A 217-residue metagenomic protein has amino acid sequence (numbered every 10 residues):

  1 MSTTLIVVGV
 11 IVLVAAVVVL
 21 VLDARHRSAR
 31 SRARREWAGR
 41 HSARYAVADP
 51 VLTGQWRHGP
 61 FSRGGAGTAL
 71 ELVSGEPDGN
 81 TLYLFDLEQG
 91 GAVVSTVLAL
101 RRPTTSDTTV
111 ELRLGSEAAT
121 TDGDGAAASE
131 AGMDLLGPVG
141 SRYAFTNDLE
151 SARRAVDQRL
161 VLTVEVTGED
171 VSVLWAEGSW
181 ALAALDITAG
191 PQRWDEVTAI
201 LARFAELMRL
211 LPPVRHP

Functional and structural regions predicted by a protein language model:
M1, V17-V21, A38, T121-D122 (+1 more regions): Polar low-complexity intrinsically disordered regions
M1-I11: Feature marks short, highly hydrophobic, charge-poor N-terminal signal-anchor/signal peptide-like helices that anchor
V10-V18, L185: Cleavable Sec-type N-terminal signal peptides
V17-H41: Transmembrane-cytosolic junction motif
R35, T53, P60-G65, A69-P217: Charged, low-complexity intrinsically disordered regions
S42-P60: Solvent-exposed, non-transmembrane helices and loops of integral membrane proteins
